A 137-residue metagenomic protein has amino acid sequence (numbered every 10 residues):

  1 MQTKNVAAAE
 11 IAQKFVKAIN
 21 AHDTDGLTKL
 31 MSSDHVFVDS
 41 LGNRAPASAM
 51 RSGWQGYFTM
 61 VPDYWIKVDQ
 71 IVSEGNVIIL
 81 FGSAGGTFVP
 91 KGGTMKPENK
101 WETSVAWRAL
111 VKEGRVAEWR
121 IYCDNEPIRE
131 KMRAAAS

Functional and structural regions predicted by a protein language model:
M1-S33, A135-S137: Short, low-complexity N-terminal intrinsically disordered segments enriched in polar/charged residues
E10, D63-Y64, K100-T103: Short solvent-exposed loop/turn micro-motifs enriched in small/polar/acidic residues
T24-G75: A solvent-exposed, acidic/Ser-Thr-rich amphipathic alpha-helical stretch
M31, V72, A84-G86, C123: Short beta-strand segments enriched in hydrophobic/aromatic residues within well-folded beta-rich domains
A45, E74-N76, A109-V116: Short, solvent-exposed coil/turn segments at beta-strand boundaries
S83-E113: Exposed beta-sheet edge and beta->alpha loop/turn motif
A117-S137: Low-complexity, intrinsically disordered terminal/linker segments enriched in charged and Gly/Pro repeats
